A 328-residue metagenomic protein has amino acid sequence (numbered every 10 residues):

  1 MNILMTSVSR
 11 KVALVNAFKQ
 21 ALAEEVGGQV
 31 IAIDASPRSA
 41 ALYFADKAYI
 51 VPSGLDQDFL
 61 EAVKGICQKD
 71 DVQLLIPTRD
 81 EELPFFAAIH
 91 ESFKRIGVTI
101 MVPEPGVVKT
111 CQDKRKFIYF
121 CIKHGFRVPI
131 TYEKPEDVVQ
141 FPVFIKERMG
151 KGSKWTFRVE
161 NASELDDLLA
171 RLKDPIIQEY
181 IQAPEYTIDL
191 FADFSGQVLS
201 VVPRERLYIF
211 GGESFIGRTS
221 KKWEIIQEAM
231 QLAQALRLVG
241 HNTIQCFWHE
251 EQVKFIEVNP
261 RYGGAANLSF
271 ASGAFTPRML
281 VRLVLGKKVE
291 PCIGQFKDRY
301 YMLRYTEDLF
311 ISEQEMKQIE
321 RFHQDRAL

Functional and structural regions predicted by a protein language model:
M1-M101: ATP-binding N-terminal substructure of ATP-dependent carboxylate-amine bond-forming enzymes
L42, F59-E61, V108-D113, W155-T156 (+1 more regions): Short, charged, surface-exposed secondary-structure boundary motifs
F44, V138-F141, H249-K254: A short, glycine/Asx- and small/polar-enriched loop/turn that sits immediately N-terminal to a beta-strand
D70, K221-L328: ATP-dependent carboxylate activation and anion-phosphoryl transfer catalytic cores that bind Mg-ATP to form
P105-A183, F194-Q197, W223: Active-site nucleotide/adenylate-binding loops and adjacent lid/helix of ATP-dependent enzymes
V128, L199, V239-H241: Short, structured loop/turn "capping" segments at alpha-beta junctions
F157-R237, F247-W248, Q252-K254: Phosphate-binding site of ATP-dependent enzymes
